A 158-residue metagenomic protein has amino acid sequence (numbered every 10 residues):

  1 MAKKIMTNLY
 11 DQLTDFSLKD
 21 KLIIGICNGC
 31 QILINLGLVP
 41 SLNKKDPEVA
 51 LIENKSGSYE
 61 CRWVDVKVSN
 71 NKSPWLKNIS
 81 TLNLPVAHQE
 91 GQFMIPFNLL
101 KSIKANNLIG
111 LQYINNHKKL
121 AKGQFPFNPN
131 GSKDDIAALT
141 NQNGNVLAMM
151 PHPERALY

Functional and structural regions predicted by a protein language model:
M1-K72: Cysteine-nucleophile active-site neighborhood
V68-Y158: C-terminal and late-domain segments of enzyme folds
